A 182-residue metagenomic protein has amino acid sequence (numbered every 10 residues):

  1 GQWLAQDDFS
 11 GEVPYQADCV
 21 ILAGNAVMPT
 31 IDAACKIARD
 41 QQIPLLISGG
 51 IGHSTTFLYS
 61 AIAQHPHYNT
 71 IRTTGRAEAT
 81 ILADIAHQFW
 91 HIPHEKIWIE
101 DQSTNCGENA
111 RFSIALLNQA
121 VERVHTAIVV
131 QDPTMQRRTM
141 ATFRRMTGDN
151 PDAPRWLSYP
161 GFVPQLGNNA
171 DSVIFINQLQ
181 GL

Functional and structural regions predicted by a protein language model:
G1-Q178: A structural signal for short, hydrophobic/glycine-enriched beta-strand patches
